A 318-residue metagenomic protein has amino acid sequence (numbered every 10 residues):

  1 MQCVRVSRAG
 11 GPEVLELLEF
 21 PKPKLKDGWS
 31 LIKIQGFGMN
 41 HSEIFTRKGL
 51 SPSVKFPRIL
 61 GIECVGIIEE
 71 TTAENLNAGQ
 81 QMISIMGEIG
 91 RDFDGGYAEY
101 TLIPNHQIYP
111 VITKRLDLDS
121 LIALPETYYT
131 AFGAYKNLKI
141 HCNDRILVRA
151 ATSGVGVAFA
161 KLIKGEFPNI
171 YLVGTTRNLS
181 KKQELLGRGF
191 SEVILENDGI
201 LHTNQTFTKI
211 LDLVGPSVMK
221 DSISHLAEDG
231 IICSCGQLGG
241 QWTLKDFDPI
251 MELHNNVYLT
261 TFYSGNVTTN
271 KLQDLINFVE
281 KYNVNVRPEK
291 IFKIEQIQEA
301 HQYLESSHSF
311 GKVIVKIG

Functional and structural regions predicted by a protein language model:
P21-G38, L50-I89: Glycine-rich beta-strand-centered segment in the early N-terminal region that forms part of a ligand/cofactor-binding
N75-L76, I140, L226: Short, well-ordered loop/turn sites that connect or cap secondary structure elements
Q81, R145, Y171, G230-I231: Short glycine-centered segments of the SAM/dcSAM-binding site in methyltransferase folds
I85-A150: NAD(P)H dinucleotide-binding glycine-rich loop of Rossmann-like/cofactor-binding domains, especially the beta1-alpha1
L121-N197: Mid-domain Rossmann-like dinucleotide-binding core that forms the NAD(H)/NADP(H) cofactor-binding site
G133, T268-G318: C-terminal hydrophobic helical "lid"/dimerization subdomain of Rossmann-like NAD(P)H-dependent oxidoreductases
H202-I210: A short acidic, Gly/Pro-enriched loop at the edge of an enzyme's catalytic core that lines a small-molecule cofactor
S217-K281, I317: Glycine-rich phosphate-binding loop and adjacent beta-alpha segment of Rossmann(oid) nucleotide-cofactor-binding
